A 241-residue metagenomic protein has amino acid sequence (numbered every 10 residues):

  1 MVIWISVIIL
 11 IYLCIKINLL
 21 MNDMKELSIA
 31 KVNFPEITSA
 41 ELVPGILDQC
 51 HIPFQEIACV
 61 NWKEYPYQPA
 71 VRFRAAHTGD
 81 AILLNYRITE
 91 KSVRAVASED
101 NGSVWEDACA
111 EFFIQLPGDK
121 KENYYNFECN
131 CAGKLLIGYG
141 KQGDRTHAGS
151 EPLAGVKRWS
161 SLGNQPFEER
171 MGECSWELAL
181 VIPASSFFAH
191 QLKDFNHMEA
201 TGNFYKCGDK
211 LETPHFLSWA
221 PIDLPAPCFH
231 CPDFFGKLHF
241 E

Functional and structural regions predicted by a protein language model:
V7-D23: Short, Lys/Arg-enriched N-terminal segments with co-localized hydrophobic residues within the first ~10-30 amino acids
N22-E241: Structural preference for beta-rich elements and adjacent junctions enriched in aromatics
